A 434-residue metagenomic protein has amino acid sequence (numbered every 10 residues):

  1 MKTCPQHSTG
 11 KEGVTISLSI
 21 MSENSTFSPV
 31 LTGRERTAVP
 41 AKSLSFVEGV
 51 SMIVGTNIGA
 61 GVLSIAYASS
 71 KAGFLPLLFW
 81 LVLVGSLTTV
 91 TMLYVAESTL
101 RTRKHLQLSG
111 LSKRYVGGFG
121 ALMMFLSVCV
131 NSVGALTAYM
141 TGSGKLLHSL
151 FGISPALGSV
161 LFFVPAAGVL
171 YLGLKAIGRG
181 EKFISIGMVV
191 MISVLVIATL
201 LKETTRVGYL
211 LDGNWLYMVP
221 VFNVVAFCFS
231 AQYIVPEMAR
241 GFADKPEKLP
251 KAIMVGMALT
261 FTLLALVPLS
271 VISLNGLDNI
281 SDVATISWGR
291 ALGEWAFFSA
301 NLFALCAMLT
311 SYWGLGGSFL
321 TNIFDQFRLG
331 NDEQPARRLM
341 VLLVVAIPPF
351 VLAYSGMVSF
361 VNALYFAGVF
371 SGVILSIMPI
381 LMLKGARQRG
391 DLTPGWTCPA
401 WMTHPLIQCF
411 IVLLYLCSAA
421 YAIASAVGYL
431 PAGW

Functional and structural regions predicted by a protein language model:
M1-Y67, A72, T89-L93, H105 (+6 more regions): Membrane-interface "cap" regions at the ends of multi-pass membrane proteins
I16-E23, S28, G110-K113, Y139-S159 (+3 more regions): Helix-loop-helix connectors at the membrane interface of multi-pass transporters/channels
T32-P40, P155-L161, P165, G173-K175 (+1 more regions): Helix-loop-helix junctions that connect adjacent transmembrane segments in multi-pass membrane transporters
V50-N57, F125-C129, S149-G173, M188-V196 (+4 more regions): Transmembrane alpha-helical segments of multi-pass small-molecule transport proteins
A66-E97, K104-H105, S109, L259 (+1 more regions): Extracellular loop-to-transmembrane helix junctions
V90-I153, N301-R328: Hydrophobic transmembrane alpha-helices that form the core helical bundles of multi-pass secondary transporters
R103-G120, M257-L309, G368: TM-loop-TM module centered on a large, flexible mid-protein loop between adjacent transmembrane helices in multi-pass
M191-A198, C306-S318, N322, L342-P348 (+1 more regions): Hydrophobic alpha-helical segments of multi-pass membrane transport proteins
